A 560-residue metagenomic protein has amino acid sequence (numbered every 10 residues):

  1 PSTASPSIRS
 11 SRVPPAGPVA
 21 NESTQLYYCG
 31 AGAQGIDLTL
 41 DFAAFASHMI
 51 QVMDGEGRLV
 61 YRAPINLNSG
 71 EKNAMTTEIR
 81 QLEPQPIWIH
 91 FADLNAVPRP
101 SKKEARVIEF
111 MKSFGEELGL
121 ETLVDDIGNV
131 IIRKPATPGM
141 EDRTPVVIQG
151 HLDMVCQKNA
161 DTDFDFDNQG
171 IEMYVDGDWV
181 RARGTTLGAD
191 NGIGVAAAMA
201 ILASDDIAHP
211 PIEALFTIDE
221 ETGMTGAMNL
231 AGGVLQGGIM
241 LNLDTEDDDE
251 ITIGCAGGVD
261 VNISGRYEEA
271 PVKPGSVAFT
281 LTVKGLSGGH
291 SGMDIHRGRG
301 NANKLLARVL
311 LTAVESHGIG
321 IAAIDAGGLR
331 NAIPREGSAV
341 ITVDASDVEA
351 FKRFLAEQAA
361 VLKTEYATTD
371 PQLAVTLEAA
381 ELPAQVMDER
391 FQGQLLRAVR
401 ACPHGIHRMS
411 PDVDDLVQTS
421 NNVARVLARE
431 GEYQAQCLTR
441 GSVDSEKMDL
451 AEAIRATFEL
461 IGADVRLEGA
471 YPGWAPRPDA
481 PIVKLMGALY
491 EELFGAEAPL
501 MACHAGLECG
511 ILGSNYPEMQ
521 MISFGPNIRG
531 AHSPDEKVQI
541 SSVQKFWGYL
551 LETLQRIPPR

Functional and structural regions predicted by a protein language model:
P1-P14, S23, S47: Low-acidity, Ser/Thr- and Arg-rich intrinsically disordered low-complexity segments
T76-D178: Acidic/His- and Gly-rich active-site-bordering loop/insert found across diverse amide/peptide-bond hydrolases
P84-I87, P411, Q418-G431, L438 (+2 more regions): Zn-dependent metallopeptidase/amidohydrolase metal-coordination segment
A92, A96, V340, A374-V386 (+3 more regions): A short beta-alpha structural unit
M140-T222, A227-G238, G275-A278, E389-Q392 (+4 more regions): Active-site metal-coordination/substrate-binding segment of hydrolases, especially metallo-dependent peptidases
I212-A302, L310, V314: Fold-level recognition of mixed alpha/beta catalytic cores in primary-metabolism enzymes, strongest
G233, R299-S316, V343, D347-V348 (+5 more regions): His/Asp/Glu-rich mid-to-C-terminal helical/loop segments that flank catalytic regions of hydrolases
G254, P271-S276, I295-D325, A345-S420 (+1 more regions): Acidic-enriched catalytic cores of C-N bond-cleaving enzymes acting on peptides and small amides
